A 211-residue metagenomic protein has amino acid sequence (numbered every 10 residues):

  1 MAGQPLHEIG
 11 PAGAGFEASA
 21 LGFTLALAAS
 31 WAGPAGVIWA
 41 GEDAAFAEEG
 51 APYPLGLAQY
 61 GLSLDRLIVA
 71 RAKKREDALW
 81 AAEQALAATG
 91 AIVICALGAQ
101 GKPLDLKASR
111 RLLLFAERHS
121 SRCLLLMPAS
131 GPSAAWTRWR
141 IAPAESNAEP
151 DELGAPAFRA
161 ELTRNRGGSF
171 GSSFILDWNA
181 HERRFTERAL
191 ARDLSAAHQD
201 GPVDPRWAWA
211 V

Functional and structural regions predicted by a protein language model:
M1-V211: N-terminal regions of ATP-driven nucleic-acid and macromolecular assemblies, encompassing P-loop NTP-binding domains
